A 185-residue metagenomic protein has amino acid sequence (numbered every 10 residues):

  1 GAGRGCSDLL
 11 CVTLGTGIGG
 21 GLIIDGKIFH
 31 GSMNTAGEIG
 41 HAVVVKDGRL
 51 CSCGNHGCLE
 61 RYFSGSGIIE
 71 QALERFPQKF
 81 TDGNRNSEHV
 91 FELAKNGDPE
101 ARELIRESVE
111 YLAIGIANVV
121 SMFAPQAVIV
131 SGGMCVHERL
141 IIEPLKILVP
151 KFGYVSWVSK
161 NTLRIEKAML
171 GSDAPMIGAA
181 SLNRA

Functional and structural regions predicted by a protein language model:
G1-G5, I28, K46-C51, N55-A185: ATP-binding/phosphotransfer module of carbohydrate and carboxylate kinases, centering on a glycine-rich
L9-T13, G19-G21, S52, I129: Short glycine-aspartate micro-motif
L14, S32, D47: Fold-independent oxyanion-binding glycine-rich loops and adjacent beta-strand/coil segments at enzyme active sites
G21-D25, F29-G31, V44-V45: Short beta-strand-to-turn element immediately C-terminal to the catalytic PLP-Schiff-base lysine in fold type I
T35-E38: Structural signature of FAD isoalloxazine-binding scaffolds in flavoprotein oxidoreductases
H41: Histidine-centered active-site/metal-ligand motif
